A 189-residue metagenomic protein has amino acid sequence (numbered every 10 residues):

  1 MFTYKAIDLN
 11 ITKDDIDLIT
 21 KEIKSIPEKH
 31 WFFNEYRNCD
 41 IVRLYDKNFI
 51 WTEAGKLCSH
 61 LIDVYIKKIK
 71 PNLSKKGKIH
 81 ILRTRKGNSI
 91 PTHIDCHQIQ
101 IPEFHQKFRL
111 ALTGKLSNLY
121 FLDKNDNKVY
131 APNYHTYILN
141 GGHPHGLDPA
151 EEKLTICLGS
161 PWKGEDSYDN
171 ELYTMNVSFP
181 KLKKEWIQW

Functional and structural regions predicted by a protein language model:
M1-K75, W189: Non-heme Fe(II)/2-oxoglutarate
I81-I101: Conserved short histidine dyad/triad with adjacent acidic residue
R83-R85, I101-S117: Short, conserved beta-strand element in jelly-roll/cupin
Q106-L112, T136-I138, E151-N170: A short hydrophobic beta-strand segment most commonly corresponding to one strand of the jelly-roll/cupin
A111-P132: A short beta-strand-loop-beta hairpin characteristic of the jelly-roll/cupin
V129-P144: Conserved metal-binding segment of the jelly-roll/cupin
G146-A150: Asparagine-centered strand-capping/turn motif at beta-strand->loop junctions
L158-Q188: Short peripheral tails and domain-boundary helices/loops at the edges of structured domains
